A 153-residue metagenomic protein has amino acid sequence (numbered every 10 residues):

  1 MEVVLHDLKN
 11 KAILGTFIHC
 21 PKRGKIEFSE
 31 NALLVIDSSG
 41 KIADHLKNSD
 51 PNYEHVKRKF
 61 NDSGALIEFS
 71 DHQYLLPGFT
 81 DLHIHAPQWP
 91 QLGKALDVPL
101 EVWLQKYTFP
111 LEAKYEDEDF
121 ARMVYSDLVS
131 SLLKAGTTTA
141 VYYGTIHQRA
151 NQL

Functional and structural regions predicted by a protein language model:
M1-L66: N-terminal metal-binding scaffold of metallo-dependent hydrolase/deaminase domains
V3-G15, H55-V102, S126, K134: Replace "His-x-His-based motif
P21, S29, I36, G78-F79 (+2 more regions): Surface-exposed loop/turn and secondary-structure junction residues enriched for glycine/proline
F28-S29, Y74, M123: A generic fold-level signal
H45, L82-I84, Y143: Generic detector of well-ordered alpha-helical packing
N52, P87, R149: Short phosphate-engaging motifs
L92-L153: Alpha-helical scaffold segments that flank or form the walls of functional sites
